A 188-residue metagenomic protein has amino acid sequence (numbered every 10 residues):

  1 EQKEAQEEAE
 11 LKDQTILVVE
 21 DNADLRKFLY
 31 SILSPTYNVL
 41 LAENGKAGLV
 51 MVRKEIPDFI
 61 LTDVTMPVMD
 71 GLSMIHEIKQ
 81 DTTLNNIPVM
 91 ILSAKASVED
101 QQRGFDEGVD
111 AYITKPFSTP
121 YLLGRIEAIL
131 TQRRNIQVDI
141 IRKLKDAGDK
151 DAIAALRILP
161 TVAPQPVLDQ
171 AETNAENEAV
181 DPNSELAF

Functional and structural regions predicted by a protein language model:
Y37-E43, M51: Short hydrophobic/Thr-rich beta-strand motif most characteristic of the beta2 strand and flanking loop of CheY-like
E55-L61: Active-site beta3 strand of CheY-like receiver
M66: Receiver (REC) domain active-site loop signature in two-component systems and cognate sites in sensor histidine kinases
F117-I126, L130, V138: C-terminal output helix
R133-A187: CheY-like receiver
